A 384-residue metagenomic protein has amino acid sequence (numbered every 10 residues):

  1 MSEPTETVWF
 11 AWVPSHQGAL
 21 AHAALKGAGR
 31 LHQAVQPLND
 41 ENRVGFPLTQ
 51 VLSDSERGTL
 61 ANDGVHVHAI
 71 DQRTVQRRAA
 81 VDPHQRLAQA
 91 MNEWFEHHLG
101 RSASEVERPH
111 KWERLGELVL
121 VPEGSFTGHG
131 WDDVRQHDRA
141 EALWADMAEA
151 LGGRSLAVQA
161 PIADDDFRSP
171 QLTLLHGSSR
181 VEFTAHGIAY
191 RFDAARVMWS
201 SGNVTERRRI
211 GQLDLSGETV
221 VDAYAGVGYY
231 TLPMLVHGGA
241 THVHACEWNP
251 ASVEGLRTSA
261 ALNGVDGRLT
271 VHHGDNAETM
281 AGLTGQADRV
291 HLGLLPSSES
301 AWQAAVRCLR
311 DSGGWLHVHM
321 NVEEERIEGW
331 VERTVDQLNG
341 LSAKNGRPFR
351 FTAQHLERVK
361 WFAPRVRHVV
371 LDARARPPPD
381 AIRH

Functional and structural regions predicted by a protein language model:
M1-H384: SAM-dependent transferase fold signal centered on methyltransferase-like domains, encompassing both Class I
